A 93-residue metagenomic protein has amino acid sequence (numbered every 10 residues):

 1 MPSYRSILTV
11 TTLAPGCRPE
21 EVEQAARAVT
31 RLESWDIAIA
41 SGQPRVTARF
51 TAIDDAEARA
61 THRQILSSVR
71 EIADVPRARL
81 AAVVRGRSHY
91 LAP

Functional and structural regions predicted by a protein language model:
M1-P93: Long, contiguous binding/interaction regions
